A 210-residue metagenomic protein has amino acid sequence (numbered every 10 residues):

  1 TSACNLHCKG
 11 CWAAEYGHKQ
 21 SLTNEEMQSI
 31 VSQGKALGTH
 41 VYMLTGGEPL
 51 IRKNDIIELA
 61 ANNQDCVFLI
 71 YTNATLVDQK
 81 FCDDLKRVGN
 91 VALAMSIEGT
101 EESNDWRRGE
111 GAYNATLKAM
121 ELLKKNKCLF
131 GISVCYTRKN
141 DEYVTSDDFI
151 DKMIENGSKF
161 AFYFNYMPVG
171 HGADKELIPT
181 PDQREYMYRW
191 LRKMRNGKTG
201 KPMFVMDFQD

Functional and structural regions predicted by a protein language model:
T1-E25: Canonical Radical SAM [4Fe-4S] cluster-binding loop centered on the CxxxCxxC motif and its immediate flanking residues
A13-Q20, W106-A112, E176-P179: Short glycine-enriched, charge-decorated loop/helix-capping segments at active-site entrances that position
A14-H18, T100-S103, P168-H171: A short, flexible beta-alpha/helix-coil linker loop
M27-L44, R52-N165: Radical SAM/AdoMet-radical enzyme domain recognition
Y166-D210: A C-terminal junction/extension of Radical SAM enzymes
